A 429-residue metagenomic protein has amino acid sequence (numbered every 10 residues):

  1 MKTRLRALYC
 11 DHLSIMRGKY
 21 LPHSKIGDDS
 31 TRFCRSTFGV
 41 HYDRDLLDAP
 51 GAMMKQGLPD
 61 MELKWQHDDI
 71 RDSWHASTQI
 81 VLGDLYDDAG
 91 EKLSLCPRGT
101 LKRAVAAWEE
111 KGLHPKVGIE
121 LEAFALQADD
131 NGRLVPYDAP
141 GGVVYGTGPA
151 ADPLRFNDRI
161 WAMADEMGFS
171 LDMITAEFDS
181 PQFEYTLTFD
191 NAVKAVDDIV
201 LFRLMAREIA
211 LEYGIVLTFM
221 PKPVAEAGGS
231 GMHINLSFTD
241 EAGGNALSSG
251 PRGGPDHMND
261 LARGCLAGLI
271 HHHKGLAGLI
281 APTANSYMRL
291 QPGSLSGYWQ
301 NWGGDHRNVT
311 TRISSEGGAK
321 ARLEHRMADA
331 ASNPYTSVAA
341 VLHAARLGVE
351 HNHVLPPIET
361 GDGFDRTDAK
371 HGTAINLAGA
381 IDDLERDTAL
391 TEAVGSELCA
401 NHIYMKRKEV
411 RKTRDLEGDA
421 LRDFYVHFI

Functional and structural regions predicted by a protein language model:
M1-M173, A195, G372-I429: ATP/Mg2+-dependent ligation/transfer catalytic cores
T3-S77, V81-E109, V193-E359, D365-K370: Active-site capping/gating regions of soluble enzymes
S30-T31, L121, A125, E177 (+7 more regions): Flexible domain-boundary/linker segments
F124-V224, G228-T239: Helix-rich catalytic cores of soluble enzyme domains
L134, T186, D190-N191, L295 (+2 more regions): Alpha-helix boundary/capping detector
